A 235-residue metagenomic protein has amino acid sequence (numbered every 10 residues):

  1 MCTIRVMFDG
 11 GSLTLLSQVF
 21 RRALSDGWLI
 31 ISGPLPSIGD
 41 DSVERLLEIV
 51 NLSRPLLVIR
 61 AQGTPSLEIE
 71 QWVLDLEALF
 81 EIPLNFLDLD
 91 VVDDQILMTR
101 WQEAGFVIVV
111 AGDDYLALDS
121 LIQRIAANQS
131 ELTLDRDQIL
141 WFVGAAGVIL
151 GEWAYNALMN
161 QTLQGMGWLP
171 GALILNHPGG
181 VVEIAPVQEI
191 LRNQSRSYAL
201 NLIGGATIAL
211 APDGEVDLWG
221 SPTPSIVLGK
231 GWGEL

Functional and structural regions predicted by a protein language model:
C2-L52, G63-L67, N160-L235: C-terminal and late-domain segments of enzyme folds
I31-P34, V110-G112, V143-A145: Glycine-rich beta-strand-to-loop/alpha-helix junction loops that act as flexible
L35-R100: ATP/NTP phosphate-donor binding region
I59, V110, L175: Conserved residues at the C-terminal ends of beta-strands
D75, A104, L158-N160: Short, hinge-like loop/turn segments at secondary-structure boundaries
N85, L89-L140: Flexible gly/pro-rich beta->alpha loop and the following alpha-helix that scaffold active-site loops
L116-A185: Class I SAM-dependent methyltransferase SAM-binding "motif I" and its flanking Rossmann-like core
